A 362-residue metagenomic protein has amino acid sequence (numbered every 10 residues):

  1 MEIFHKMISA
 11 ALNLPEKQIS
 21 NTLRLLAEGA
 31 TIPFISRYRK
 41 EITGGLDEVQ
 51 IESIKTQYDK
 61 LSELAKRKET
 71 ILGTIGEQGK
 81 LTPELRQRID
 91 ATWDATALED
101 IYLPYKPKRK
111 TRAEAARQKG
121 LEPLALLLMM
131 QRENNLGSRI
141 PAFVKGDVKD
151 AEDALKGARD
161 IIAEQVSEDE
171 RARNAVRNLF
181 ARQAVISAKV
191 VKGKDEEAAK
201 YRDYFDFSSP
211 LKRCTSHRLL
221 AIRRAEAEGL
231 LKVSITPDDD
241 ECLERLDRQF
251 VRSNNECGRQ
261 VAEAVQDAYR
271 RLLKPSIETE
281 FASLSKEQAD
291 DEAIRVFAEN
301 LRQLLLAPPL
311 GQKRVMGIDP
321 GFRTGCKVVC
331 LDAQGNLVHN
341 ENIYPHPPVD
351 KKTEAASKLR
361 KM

Functional and structural regions predicted by a protein language model:
M1-S20, A27: Generic start-of-chain signal for non-secretory N-termini
N21, A30-G45: Feature marking long nucleic-acid-engaging regions of large polymerase/nuclease enzymes
T22-L23, Y102: Short alpha-helical scaffolding segments that buttress acidic/His motifs in well-ordered protein cores
R24-L25, A91: Short alpha-helical segment immediately N-terminal to, or the first helix within, an HTH/HTH-like DNA-binding domain
T43-G45, S53, Q57: Short, small/acidic-rich helices and loops at N termini and domain boundaries of DNA replication/processing enzymes
Q50-S53, K60, L64-T74, Q78-G317 (+1 more regions): Duplex nucleic acid-engaging cores and interfaces of nucleic-acid transaction enzymes
